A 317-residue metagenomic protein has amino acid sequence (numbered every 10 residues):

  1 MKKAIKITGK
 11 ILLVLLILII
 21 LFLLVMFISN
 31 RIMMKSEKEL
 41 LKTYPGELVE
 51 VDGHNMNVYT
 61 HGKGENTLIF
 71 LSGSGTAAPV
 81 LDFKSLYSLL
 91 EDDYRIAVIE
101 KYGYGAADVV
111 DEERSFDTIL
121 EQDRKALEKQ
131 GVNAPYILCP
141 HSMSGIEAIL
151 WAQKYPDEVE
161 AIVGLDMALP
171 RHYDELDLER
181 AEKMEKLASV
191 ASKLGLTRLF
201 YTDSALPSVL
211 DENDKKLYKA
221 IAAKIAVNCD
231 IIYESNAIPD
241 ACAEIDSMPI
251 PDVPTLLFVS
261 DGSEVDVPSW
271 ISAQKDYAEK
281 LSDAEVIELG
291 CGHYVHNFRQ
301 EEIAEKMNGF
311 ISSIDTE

Functional and structural regions predicted by a protein language model:
K2-L68, D92-Y94, S312-E317: Alpha/beta-hydrolase fold catalytic core
H54-A106: Conserved HGGG/HGGXW glycine-rich cap/lid loop of the alpha/beta-hydrolase fold
V98-C139: Active-site loop/oxyanion-hole signature of alpha/beta-hydrolase fold enzymes
Y136-I137, E160-V163: Residue in the alpha/beta-hydrolase core beta-strand immediately N-terminal to the catalytic nucleophile
P140-S144, A148: Gly/Ala-rich beta-loop-alpha elbow adjacent to hydrolase catalytic centers
V163-K193: Flexible "cap/lid" loop of the alpha/beta hydrolase fold
L210-K280, I287: Conserved serine/cysteine hydrolase catalytic core
C291-Q300: Catalytic histidine-centered segment of alpha/beta-hydrolase-like enzymes
